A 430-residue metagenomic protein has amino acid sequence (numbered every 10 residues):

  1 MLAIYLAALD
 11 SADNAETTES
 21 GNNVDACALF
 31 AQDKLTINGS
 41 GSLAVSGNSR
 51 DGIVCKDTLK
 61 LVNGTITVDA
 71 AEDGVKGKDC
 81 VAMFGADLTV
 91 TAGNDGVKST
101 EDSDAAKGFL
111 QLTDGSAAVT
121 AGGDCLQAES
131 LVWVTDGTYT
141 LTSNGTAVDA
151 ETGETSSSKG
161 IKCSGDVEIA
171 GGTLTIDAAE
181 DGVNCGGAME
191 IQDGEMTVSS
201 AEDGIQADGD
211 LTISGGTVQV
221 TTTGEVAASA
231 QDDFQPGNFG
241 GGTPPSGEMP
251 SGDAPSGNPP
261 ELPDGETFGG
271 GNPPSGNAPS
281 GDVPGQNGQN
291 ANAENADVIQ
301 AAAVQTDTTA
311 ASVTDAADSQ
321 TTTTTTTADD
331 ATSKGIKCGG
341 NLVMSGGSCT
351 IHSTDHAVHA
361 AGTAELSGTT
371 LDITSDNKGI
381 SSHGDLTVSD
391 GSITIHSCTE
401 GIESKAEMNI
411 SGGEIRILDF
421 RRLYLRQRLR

Functional and structural regions predicted by a protein language model:
I4-D33, S42-A44, S49-T65, E72-E195 (+3 more regions): Acidic/polar low-complexity surface segments
